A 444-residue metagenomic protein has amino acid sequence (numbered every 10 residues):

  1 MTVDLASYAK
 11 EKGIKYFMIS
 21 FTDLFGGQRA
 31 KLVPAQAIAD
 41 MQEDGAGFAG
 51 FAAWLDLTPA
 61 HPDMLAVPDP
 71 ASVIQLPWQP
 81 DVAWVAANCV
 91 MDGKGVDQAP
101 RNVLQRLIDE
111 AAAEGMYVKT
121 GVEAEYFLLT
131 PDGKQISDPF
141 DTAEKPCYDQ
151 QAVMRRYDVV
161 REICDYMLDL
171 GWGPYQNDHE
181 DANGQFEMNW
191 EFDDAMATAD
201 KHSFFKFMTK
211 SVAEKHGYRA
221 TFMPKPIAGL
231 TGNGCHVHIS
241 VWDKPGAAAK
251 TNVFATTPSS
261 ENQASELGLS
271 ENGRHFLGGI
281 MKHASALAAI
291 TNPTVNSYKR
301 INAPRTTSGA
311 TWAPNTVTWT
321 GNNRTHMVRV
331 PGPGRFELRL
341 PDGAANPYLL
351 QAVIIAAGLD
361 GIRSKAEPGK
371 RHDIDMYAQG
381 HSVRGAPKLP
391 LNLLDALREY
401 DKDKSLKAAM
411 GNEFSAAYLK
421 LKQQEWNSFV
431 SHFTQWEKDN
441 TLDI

Functional and structural regions predicted by a protein language model:
M1-I444: Glycine-rich, acidic/polar active-site loops that bind/position phosphate-bearing ligands
